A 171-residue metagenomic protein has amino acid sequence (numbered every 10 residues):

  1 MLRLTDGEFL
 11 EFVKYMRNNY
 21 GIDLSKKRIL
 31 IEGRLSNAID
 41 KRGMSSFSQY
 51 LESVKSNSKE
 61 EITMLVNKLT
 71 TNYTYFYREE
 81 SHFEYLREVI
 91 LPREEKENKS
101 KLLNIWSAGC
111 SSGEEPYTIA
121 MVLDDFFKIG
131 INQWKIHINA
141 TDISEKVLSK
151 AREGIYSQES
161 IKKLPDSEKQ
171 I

Functional and structural regions predicted by a protein language model:
M1-W106: Conserved AdoMet
R28, E80, P116-A120, R152: Conserved strand-to-helix beginnings and helix N-cap segments that scaffold or border functional pockets
N37, G109-G113, I143-K146: Short, internal active-site loops enriched in acidic
Y85-E94, P116-F127: Short, well-ordered amphipathic alpha-helices
L86, C110, A151: Conserved RecA-like P-loop NTPase ATPase core
N98-A120, Q133-N139: Conserved class I S-adenosyl-L-methionine
I129-I171: Extended basic-aromatic, gly/pro-enriched interface segments that bind polyanionic ligands
